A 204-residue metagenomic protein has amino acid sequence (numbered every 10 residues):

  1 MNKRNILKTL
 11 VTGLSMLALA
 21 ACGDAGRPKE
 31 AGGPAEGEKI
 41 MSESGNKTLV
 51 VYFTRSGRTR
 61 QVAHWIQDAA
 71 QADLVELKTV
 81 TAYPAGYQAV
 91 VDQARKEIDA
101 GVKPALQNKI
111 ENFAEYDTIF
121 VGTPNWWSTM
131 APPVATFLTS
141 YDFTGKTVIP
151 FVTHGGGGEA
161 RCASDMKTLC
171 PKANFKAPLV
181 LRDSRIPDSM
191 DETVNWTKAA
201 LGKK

Functional and structural regions predicted by a protein language model:
N2, G13, C22-L49, F53-T79 (+2 more regions): FMN-binding flavodoxin-like domain, especially the glycine-rich phosphate-binding loop
N2-V11, L17: N-terminal export leaders
A82: Positions that flank functional sites
A85-Y87: Periplasmic c-type cytochrome electron-transfer domains
V90: Flexible, surface-exposed loop/gating regions in the mature catalytic domains of secreted/periplasmic hydrolases
